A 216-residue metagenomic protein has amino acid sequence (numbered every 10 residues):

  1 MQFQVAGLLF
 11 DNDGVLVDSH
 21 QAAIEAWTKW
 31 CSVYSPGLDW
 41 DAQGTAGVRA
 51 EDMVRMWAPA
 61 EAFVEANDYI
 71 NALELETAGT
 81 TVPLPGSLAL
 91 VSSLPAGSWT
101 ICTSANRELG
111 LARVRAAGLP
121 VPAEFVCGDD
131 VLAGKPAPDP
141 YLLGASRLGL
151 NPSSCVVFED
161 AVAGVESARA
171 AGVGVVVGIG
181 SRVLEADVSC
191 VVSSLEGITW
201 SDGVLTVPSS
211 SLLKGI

Functional and structural regions predicted by a protein language model:
M1-A6, N106-I216: Asp-based, Mg2+/Mn2+-dependent phosphohydrolase catalytic module
Q2-A89, P95, N106-E108, L119: N-terminal helical cap/lid subdomain that shapes the substrate entry/recognition surface in HAD-like hydrolases
L16, Q43, W99-C102, A133 (+1 more regions): Conserved SAM-binding loop
G37, S98, G174: Residue-level detector of anion-binding/catalytic polar loops
D52, W99, W200-D202: Short, solvent-exposed polar/charged micro-motifs at secondary-structure junctions
S92-S98, G149-P152: Short, surface-exposed connector motifs at secondary-structure boundaries
